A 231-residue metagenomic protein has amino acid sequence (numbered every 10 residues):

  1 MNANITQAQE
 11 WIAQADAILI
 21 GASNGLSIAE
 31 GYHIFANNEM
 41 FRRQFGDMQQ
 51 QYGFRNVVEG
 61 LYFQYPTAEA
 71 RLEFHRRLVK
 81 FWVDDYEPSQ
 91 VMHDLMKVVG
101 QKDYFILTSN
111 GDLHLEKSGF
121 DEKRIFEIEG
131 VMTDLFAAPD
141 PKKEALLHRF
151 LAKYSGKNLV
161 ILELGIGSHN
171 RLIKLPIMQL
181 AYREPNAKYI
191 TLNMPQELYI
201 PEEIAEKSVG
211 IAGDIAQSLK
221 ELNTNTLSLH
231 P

Functional and structural regions predicted by a protein language model:
M1-P231: Conserved catalytic alpha/beta core of Sir2/sirtuin-type deacylases, generalized to analogous enzyme cores that bind
